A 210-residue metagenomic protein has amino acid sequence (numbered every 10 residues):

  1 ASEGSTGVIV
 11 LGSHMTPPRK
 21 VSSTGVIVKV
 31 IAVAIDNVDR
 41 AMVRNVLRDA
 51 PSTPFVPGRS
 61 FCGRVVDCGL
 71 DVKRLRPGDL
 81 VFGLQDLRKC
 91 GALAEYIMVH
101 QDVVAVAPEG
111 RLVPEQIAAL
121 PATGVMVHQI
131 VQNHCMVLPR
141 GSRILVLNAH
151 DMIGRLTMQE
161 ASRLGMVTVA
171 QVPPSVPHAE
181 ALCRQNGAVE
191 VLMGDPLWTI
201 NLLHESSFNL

Functional and structural regions predicted by a protein language model:
S2-I9: Extracellular beta-rich ligand/substrate-recognition surface
E3, V66-D71, Q101-V104, E109-G110: Short loop segments at secondary-structure junctions
T16-I35, R44-C90: Glycine-rich beta-strand-centered segment in the early N-terminal region that forms part of a ligand/cofactor-binding
D39-V43, M152: Short, glycine/acidic-enriched capping/hinge loops at junctions between secondary-structure elements
G78, A94, G141, S207-L210: Local beta-strand N-terminus motif with an aromatic residue
F82-N148: NAD(P)H dinucleotide-binding glycine-rich loop of Rossmann-like/cofactor-binding domains, especially the beta1-alpha1
L120-L197: Mid-domain Rossmann-like dinucleotide-binding core that forms the NAD(H)/NADP(H) cofactor-binding site
P196-N209: Short amphipathic alpha-helix with an adjacent loop that forms part of the alpha/beta core around
